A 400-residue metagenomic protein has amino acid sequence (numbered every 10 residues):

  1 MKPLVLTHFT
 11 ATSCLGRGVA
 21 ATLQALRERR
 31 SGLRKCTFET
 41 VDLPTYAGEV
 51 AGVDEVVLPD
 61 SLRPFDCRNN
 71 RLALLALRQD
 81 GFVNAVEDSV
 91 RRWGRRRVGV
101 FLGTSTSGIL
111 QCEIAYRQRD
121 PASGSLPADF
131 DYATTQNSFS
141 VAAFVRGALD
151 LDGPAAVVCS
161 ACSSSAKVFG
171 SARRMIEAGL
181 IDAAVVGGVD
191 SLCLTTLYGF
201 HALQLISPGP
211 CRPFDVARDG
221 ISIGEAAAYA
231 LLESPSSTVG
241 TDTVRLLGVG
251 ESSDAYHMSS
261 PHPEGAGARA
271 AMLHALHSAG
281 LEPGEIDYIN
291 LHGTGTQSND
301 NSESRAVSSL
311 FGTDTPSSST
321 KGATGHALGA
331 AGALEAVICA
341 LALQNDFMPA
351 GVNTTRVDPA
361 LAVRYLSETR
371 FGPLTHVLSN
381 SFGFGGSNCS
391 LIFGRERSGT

Functional and structural regions predicted by a protein language model:
M1-L6, R95-R97, D242, A279 (+2 more regions): Flexible, low-complexity linker/loop segments at domain and module junctions
P3-T7, A25-F38, D42-Y46, I206 (+3 more regions): Condensing-enzyme catalytic core mediating Claisen C-C bond formation in acyl metabolism
H8, L26, V100, V145 (+11 more regions): Conserved small-residue
A11, S61-G81, D129-N137, A155-K167 (+4 more regions): Active-site pocket-shaping loop/turn-to-helix segments
L15, A20-L102, G108-Q111, A271 (+1 more regions): Conserved active-site "lid/cap" helical segment
L43-A47, L110-Q111, S191-P213, E251-A270 (+3 more regions): Active-site-adjacent elements of ketosynthase-type condensing enzymes
T104-A156, N299-G312: Active-site-proximal gating segment of KS-fold condensing enzymes and close homologs
S138, A142, R146-L149, P154-G187 (+3 more regions): Active-site-proximal alpha-helical scaffold in enzymes
